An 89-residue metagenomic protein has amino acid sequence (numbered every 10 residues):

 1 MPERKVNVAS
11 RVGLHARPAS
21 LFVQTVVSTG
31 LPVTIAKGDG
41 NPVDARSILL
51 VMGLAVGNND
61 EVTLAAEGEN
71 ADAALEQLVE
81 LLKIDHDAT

Functional and structural regions predicted by a protein language model:
M1-K5, E61-T63: Intrinsic-disorder/low-complexity, polar/charged segments enriched in Ser/Thr/Lys/Arg/Asp/Glu/Gln
N7-G57: Compact, glycine-rich, soluble single-domain proteins
G53-T89: C-terminal structural segments of small proteins and small subunits
